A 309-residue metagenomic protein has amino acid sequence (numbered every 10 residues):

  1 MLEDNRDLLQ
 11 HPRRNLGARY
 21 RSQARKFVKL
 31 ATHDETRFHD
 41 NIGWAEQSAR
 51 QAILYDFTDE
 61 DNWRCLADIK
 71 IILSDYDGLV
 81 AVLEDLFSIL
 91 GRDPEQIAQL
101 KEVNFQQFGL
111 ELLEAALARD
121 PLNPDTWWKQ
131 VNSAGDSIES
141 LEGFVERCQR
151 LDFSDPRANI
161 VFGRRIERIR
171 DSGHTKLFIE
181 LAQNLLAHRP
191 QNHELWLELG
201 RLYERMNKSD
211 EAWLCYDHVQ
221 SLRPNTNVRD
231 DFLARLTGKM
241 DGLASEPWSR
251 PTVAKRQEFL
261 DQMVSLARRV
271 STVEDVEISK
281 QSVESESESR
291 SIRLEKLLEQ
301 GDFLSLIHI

Functional and structural regions predicted by a protein language model:
M1-T32, T36-R37, A81-L177, D217-S305: Intrinsically disordered, low-complexity, charge-biased linker/tail regions
E60-I72, L202: Non-membrane alpha-helical segments in proteins
I307-I309: Conserved small/polar residues in nucleotide/adenosyl-binding loops
